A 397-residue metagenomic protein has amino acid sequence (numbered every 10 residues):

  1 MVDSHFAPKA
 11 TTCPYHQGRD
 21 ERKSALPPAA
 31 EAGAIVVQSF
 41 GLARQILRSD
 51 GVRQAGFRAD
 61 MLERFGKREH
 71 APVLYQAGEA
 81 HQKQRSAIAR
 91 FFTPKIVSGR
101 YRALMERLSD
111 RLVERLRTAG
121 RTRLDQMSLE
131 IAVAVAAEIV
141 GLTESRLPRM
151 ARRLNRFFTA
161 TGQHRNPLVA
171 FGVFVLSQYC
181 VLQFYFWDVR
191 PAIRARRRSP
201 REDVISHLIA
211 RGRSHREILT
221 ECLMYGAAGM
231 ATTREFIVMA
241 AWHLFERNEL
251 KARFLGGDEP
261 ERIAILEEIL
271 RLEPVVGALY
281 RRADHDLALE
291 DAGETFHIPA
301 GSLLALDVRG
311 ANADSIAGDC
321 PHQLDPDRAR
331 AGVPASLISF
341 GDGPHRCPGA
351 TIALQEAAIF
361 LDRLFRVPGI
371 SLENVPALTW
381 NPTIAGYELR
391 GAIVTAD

Functional and structural regions predicted by a protein language model:
M1-D397: Cytochrome P450
